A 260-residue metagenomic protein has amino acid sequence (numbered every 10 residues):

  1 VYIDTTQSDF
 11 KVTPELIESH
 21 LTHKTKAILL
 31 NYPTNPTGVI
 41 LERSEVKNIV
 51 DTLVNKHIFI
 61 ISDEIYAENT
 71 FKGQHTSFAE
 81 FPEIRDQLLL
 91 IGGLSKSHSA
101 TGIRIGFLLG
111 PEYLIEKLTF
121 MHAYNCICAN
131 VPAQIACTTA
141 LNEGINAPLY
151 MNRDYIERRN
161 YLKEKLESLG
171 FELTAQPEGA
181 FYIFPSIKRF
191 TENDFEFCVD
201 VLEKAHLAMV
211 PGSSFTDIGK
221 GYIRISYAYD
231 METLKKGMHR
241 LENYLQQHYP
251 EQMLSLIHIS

Functional and structural regions predicted by a protein language model:
V1-L256: PLP-dependent class I/II
